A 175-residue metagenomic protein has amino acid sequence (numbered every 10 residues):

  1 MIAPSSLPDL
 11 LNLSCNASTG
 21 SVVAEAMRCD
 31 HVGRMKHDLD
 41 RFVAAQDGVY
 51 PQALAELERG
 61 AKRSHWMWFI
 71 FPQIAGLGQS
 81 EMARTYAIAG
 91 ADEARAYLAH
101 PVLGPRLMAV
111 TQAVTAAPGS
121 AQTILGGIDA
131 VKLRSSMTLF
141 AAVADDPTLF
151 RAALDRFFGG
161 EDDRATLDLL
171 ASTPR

Functional and structural regions predicted by a protein language model:
M1-N12: Extreme N-terminal basic, low-complexity initiation segments that serve as generic localization/processing leaders
V23, D30-H31: Short, positively charged and aromatic/hydrophobic N-terminal segments
E56-A91: Hydrophobic/aromatic-rich, well-ordered segments within soluble, folded domains that form packed cores
L57-H65, Q122-K132, D145: Structural motif
I88-H100: Short secondary-structure subsegments characteristic of cysteine-rich extracellular domains
Y97-F140: Mid-chain, well-packed structural core segment of small domains
D146-R175: Charged phosphate-binding loop/patch that engages nucleotide di/tri-phosphates or the phosphate backbone of nucleic
